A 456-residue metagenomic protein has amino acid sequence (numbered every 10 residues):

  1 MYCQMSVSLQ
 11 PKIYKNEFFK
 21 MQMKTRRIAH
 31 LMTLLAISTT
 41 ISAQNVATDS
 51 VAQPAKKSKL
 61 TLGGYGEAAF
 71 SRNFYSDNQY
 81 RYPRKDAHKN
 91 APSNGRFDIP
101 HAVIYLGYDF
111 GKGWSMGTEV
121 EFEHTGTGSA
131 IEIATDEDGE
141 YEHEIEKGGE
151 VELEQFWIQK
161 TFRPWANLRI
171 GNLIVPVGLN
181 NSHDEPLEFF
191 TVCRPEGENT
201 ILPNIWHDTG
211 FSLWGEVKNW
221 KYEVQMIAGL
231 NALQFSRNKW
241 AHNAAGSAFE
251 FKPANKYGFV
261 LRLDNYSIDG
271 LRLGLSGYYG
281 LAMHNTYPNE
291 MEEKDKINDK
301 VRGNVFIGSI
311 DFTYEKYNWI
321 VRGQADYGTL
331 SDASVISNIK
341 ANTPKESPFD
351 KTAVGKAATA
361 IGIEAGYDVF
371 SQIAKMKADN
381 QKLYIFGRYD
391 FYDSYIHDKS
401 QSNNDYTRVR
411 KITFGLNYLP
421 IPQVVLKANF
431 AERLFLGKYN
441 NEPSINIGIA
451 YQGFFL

Functional and structural regions predicted by a protein language model:
M1-Q53, L456: Cleavable N-terminal export/targeting peptides
A43-N94, L179, E196, I373-L383 (+1 more regions): Outer-membrane beta-barrel biogenesis signature
K57-F74, P92-A232, N255-V260, D264-R272 (+3 more regions): Outer membrane beta-barrel
Y75-D77, H88-A91, A134, Y141-E146 (+4 more regions): Outer-membrane beta-barrel pore domains
Y82-K89, W240-A245, N342-K345: A solvent-exposed, charged loop/short amphipathic helix patch at secondary-structure junctions
R96, E123-H124, P203, P253 (+2 more regions): Solvent-exposed loop/turn segments connecting transmembrane beta-strands in outer-membrane beta-barrel proteins
N204, E250-Y257, K300-N304: Active-site glycine- and acidic-residue-rich loops that bind and position anionic ligands or nucleotide-like cofactors
Q234, W240-P288: Loop-centered beta-sheet repeat module
